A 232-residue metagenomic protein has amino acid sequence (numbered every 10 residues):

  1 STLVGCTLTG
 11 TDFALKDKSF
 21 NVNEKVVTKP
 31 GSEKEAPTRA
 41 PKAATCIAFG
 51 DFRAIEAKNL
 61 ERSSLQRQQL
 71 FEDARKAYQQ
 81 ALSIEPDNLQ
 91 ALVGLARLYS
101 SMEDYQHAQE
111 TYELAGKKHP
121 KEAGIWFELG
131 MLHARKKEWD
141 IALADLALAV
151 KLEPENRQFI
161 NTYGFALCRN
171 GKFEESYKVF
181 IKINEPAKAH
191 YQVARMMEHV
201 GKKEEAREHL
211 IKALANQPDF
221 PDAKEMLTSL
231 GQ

Functional and structural regions predicted by a protein language model:
G5-A77: N-terminal leader/linker segments that initiate helical-solenoid repeat arrays
D12-L15, A187-Q232: Terminal, low-structured helical/coil segments at or just beyond the last alpha-helical repeat
A36-P37, A57, L82, G116 (+4 more regions): A conserved position within tetratricopeptide repeats
S63-Q80, S101-L114, R135-L148, R169-I181 (+2 more regions): Structural signature of tandem alpha-helical TPR/SEL1-like repeats, specifically the intra-repeat loop/turn
